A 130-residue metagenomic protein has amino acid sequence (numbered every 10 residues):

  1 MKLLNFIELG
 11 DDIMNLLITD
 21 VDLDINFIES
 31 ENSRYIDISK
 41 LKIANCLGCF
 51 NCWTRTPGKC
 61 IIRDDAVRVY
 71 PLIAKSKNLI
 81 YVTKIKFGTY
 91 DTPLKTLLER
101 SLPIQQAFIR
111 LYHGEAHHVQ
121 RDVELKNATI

Functional and structural regions predicted by a protein language model:
M1, F6-I7, H118-V123: Short, flexible, solvent-exposed loop/turn segments with mixed acidic/basic and small polar residues
K2-Q106: N-terminal beta1-alpha1-beta2 submodule of the flavodoxin-like/Rossmannoid cofactor-binding fold
F108-I130: Short, glycine-/small-residue-rich phosphate/pyrophosphate-handling segment
